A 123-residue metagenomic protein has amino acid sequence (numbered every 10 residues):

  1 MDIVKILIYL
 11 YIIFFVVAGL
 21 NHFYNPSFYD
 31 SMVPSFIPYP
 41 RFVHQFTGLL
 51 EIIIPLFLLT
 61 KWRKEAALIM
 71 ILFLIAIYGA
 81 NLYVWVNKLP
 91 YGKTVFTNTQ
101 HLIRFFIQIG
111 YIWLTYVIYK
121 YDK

Functional and structural regions predicted by a protein language model:
M1-K123: Membrane-interface extramembranous regions
